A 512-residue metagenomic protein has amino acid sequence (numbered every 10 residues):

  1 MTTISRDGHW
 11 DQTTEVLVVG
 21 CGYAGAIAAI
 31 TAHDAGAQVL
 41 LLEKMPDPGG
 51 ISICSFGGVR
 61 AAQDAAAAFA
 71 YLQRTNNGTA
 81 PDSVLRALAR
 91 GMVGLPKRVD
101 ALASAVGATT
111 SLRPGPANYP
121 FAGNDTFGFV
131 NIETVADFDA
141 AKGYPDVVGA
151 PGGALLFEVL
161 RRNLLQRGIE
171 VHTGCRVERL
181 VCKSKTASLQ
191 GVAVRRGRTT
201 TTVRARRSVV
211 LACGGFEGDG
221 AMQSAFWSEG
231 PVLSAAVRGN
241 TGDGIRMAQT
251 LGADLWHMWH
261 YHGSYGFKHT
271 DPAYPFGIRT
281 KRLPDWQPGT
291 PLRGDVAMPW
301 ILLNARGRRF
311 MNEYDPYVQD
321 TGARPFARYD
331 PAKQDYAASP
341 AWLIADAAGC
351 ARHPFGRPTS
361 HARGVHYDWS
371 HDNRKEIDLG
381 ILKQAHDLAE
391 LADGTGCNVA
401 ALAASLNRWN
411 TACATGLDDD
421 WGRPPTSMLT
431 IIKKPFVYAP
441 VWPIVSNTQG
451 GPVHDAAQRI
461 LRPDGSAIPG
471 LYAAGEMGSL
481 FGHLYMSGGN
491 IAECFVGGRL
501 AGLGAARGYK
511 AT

Functional and structural regions predicted by a protein language model:
M1-T13, G307: A short, basic/flexible loop-to-alpha-helix module at the beginning of a structural domain
G8-A24, L40: Beta1/beta-strand and adjacent pyrophosphate-binding region of the FAD-binding site in flavoprotein oxidoreductases
D34-I53: Glycine-rich FAD pyrophosphate-binding loop
V59-G91: Glycine-rich active-site loop/strand segments that organize a redox cofactor
R90-T200, G220-A221, K268, G277-T280 (+1 more regions): Conserved redox-cofactor binding core of oxidoreductases
P151, G197-Y274, I491, G497-L500 (+1 more regions): Glycine-rich loop(s) and the adjacent beta-strand/alpha-helix scaffold that form part
R179-V181, S188, A401-F481, Y485: A glycine-rich dinucleotide-binding beta-alpha-beta segment and adjacent secondary-structure elements that constitute
I245-M247, D254-G394: An anion/pyrophosphate-binding glycine-rich loop and adjacent beta-alpha core in soluble alpha-beta enzymes
